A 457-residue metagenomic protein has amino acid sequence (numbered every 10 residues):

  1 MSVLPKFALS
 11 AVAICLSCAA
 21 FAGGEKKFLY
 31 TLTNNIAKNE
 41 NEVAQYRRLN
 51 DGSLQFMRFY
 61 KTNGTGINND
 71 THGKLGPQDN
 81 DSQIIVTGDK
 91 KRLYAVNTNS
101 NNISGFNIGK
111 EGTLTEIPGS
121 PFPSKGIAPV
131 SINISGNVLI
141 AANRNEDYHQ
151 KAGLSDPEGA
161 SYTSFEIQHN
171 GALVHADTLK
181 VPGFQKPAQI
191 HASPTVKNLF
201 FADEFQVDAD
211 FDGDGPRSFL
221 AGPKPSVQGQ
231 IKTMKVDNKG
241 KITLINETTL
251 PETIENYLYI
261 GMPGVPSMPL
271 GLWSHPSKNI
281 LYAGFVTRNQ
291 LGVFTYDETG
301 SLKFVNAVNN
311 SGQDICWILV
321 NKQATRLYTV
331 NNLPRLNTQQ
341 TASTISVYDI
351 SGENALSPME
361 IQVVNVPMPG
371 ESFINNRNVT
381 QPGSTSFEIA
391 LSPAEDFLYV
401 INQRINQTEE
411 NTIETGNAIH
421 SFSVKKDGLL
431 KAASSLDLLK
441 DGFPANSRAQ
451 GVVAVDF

Functional and structural regions predicted by a protein language model:
T31, A95, A141-A142, F201-A202 (+3 more regions): Residue position within the beta-strands of beta-propeller blades
N35-N39, S100-N102, N145-Q150, F205-A209 (+4 more regions): Short glycine/acidic-enriched loop and turn motifs that connect beta-strands
Q45-S53, G105-T113, S164-A172, T233-T243 (+3 more regions): Short loop/turn segments immediately following beta-strands, especially the blade-tip and inter-blade linker loops
Q55-G64, L114-P123, V174-P182, T243-E252 (+3 more regions): Beta-propeller fold detector
N63-G88, P123-G136, V181-N198, F205-V207 (+5 more regions): Beta-rich, blade/repeat-based domains predominating in secreted/periplasmic proteins but also intracellular
L114-P194, F205: Asp-box/WD-like beta-propeller blade repeats and closely related beta-sheet repeat scaffolds
F205-K232, D237-K239, T248-K322: Beta-propeller domains
T412-F457: Blade-level signature of beta-propeller repeat domains, shared across WD40, Kelch, NHL, RCC1 and BNR/Asp-box propellers
